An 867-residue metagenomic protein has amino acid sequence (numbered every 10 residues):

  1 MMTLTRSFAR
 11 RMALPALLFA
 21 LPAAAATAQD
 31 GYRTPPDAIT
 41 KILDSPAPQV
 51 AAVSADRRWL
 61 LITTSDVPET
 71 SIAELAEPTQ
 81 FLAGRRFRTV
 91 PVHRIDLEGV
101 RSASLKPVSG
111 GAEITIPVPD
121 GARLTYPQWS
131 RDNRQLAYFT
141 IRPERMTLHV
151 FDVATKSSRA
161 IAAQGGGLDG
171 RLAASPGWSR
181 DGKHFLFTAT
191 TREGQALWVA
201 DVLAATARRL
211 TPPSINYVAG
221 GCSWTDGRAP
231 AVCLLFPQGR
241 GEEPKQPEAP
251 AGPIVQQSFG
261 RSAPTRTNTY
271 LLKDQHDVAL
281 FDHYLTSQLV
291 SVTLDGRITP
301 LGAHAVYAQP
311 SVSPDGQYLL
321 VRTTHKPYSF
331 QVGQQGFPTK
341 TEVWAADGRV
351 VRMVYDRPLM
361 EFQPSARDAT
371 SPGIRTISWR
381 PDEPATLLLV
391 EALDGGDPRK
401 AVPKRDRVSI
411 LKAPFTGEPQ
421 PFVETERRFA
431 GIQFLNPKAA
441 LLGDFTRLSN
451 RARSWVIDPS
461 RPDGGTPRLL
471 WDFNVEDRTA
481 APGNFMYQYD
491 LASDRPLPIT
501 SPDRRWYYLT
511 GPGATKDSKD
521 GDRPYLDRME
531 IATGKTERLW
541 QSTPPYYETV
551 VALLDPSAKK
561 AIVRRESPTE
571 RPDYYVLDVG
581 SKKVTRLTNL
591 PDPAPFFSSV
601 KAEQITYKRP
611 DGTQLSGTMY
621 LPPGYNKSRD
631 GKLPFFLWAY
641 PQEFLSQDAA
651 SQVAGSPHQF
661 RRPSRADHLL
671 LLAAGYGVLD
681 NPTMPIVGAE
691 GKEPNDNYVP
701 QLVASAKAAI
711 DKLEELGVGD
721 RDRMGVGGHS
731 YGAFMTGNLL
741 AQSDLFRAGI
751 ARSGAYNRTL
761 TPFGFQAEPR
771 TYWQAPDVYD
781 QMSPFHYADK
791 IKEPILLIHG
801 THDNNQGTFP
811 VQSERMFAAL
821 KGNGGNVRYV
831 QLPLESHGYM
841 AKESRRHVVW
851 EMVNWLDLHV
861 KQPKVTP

Functional and structural regions predicted by a protein language model:
M2-L14: Bacterial N-terminal signal peptides that target proteins for export
A13-A23: Bacterial N-terminal signal peptides
A25-K583, N589, P593-S599, S651-Q652 (+2 more regions): Beta-propeller folds
G99-A103, V108-G110, W638, Q642 (+1 more regions): Active-site-proximal cap/loop segments of hydrolase catalytic domains
Q238, K326, L393-G395, F415 (+12 more regions): Short, glycine-/Ser/Thr-/acidic-enriched flexible segments
T341, L387, L470, Y574 (+6 more regions): Conserved hydrophobic/aromatic pocket- or pore-lining residues that grip, position, or stack substrates in active sites
T588-G631: N-terminal cap/lid segment of alpha/beta-hydrolase-fold proteins
K627-D630, F636-S656: Short, surface-exposed "cap/lid" segments of acyl-processing enzymes
